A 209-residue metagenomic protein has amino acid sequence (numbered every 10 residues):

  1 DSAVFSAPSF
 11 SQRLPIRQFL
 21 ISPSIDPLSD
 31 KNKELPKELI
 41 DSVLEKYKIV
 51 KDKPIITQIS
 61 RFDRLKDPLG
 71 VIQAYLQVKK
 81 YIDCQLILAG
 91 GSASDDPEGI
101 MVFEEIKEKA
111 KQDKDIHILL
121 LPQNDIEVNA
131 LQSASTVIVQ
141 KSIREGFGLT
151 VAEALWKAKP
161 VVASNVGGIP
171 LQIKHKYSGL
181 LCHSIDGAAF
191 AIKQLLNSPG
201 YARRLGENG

Functional and structural regions predicted by a protein language model:
L44-K66, I72, L86-I87: Conserved donor-binding/catalytic core segment of Leloir-type glycosyltransferases
G90, S94-I126, A130: Nucleotide-activated donor-binding/catalytic signature segment of Leloir-type glycosyltransferases, i.e., the conserved
N129, A152-W156, P170-L171, Y177: Short alpha-helical segment that forms part of, or immediately flanks, the ligand-binding pocket in carbohydrate-active
T136, A158, N165: A short alpha->beta transition loop at the rim of the catalytic pocket in nucleotide-sugar-dependent
I143: Aromatic "clamp/platform" in nucleotide-sugar-dependent glycosyltransferases that forms part of the donor/acceptor
P160-A163, I173: Short hydrophobic beta-strand element within catalytic cores of glycosyltransferases and related nucleotide-activated
H175-D186, Q194-P199: Conserved acidic donor-binding segment of nucleotide-sugar-dependent glycosyltransferases
Q194, Y201-G209: A short, well-ordered alpha-helix in the C-terminal region of glycosyltransferases
